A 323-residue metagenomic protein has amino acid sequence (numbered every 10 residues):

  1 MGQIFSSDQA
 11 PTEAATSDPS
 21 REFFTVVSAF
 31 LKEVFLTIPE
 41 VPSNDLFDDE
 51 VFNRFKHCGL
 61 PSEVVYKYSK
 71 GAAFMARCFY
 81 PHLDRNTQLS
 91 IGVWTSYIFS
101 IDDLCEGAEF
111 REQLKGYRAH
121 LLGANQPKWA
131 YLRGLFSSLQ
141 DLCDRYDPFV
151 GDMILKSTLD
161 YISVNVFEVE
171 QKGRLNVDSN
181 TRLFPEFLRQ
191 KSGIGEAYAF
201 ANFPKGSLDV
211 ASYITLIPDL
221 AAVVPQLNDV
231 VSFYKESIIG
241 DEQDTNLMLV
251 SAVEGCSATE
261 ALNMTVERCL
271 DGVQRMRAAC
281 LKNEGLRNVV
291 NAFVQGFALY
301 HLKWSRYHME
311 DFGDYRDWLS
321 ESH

Functional and structural regions predicted by a protein language model:
M1-H323: Alpha-helical, largely C-terminal catalytic domains that coordinate divalent metal ions via clustered Asp/Glu/His
